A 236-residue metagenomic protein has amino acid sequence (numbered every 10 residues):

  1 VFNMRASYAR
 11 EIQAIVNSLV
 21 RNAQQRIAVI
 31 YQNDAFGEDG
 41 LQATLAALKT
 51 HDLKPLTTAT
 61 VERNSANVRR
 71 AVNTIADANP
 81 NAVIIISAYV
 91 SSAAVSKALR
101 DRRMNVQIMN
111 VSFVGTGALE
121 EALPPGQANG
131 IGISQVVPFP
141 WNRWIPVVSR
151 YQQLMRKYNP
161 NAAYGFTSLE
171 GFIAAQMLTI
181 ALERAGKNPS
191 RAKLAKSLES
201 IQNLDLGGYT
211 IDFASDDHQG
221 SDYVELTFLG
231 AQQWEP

Functional and structural regions predicted by a protein language model:
V1-R103, N142-S149: Extracellular/periplasmic Venus flytrap/periplasmic-binding protein
A6, S96-G171: Extracellular/periplasmic periplasmic-binding protein-like sensory domains
Q13, A93, F172-Q176, A192: A structural signal for well-ordered alpha-helical segments within the folded catalytic domains of diverse enzymes
I15, L19, A174-L182: Buried hydrophobic packing segments
R21, A76-A78, D101-R103, P124-Q127 (+3 more regions): Extracellular/periplasmic catalytic domains that process cell-envelope and extracellular macromolecules
Q32, A88, V111-F113, V136 (+1 more regions): Cofactor-binding loop segments of dinucleotide-utilizing enzymes, especially the Rossmann-like FAD- and NAD(P)+-binding
M155-L169, T179-W234: Segments of small-molecule ligand-sensing domains
